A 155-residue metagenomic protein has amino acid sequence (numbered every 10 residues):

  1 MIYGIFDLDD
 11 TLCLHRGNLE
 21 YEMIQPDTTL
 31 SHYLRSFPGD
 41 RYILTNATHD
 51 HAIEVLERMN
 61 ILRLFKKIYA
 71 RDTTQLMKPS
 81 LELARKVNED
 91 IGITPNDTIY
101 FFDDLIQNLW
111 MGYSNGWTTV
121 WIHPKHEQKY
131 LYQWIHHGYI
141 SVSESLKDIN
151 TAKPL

Functional and structural regions predicted by a protein language model:
I2-G4, L14, I24, E57-K67 (+2 more regions): Asp-based, Mg2+/Mn2+-dependent phosphohydrolase catalytic module
D7: Active-site residues of response regulator receiver
N18-Y42, K78-L81: Short, acidic loop-to-helix structural element flanking the phosphoryl-transfer center in phosphate-processing enzymes
D27, T45-T48, L105: Helix N-cap/beta->alpha junction signal
H32-E57, Y69-R71: Substrate-recognition element of Asp-dependent hydrolases with the DxDx(T/V) motif
